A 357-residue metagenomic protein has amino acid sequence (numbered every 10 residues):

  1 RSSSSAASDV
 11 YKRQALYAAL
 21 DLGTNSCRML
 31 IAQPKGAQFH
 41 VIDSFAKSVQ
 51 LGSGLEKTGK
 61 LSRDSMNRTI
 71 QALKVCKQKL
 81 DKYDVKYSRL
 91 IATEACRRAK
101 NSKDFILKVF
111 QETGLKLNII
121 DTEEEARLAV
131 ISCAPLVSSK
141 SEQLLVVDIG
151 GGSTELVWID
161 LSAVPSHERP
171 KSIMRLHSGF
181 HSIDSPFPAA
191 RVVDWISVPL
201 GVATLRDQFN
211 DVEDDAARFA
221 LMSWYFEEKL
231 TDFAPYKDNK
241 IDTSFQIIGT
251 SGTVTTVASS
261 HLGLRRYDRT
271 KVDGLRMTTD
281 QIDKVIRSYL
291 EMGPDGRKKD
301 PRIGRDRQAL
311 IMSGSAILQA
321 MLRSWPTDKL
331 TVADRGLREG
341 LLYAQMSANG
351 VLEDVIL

Functional and structural regions predicted by a protein language model:
R1-Y11: Single conserved hydrophobic/aromatic residue that forms the stacking wall/gate of nucleotide- or nucleobase-binding
A15-F39: N-terminal basic/disordered segments at the start of proteins
Y17, Q50, G54-Y83, A95-L107 (+4 more regions): Helical "lid/coupling" subdomains associated with nucleotide-phosphate turnover
T24-S26, T93, C133, G150-L156 (+1 more regions): Ser/Thr-glycine-rich phosphate-binding loops at phosphate-binding pockets of nucleotides, nucleotide cofactors
N25, K86, D328: Short acidic/polar active-site loop segments enriched in Thr and Asp
C27-I31, T154-D160, L341-L342: Short beta-strand scaffold segments in enzyme catalytic cores
K35, S162-V164: Short loop/turn segments immediately following beta-strands, especially the blade-tip and inter-blade linker loops
K35-S53: Conserved ATP-binding subdomain of kinase catalytic cores across diverse folds
